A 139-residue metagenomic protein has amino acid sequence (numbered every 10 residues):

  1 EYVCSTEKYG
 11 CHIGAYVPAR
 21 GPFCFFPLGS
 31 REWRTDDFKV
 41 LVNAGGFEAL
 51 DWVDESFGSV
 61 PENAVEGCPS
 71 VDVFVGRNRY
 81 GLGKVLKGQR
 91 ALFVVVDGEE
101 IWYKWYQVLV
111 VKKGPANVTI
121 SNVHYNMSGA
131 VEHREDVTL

Functional and structural regions predicted by a protein language model:
E1-N43: Acidic (E/D-rich), amphipathic helical modules within compact regulatory domains
T35-K39, F47-L139: Extracellular glycan/ECM-engagement signal in secreted proteins
